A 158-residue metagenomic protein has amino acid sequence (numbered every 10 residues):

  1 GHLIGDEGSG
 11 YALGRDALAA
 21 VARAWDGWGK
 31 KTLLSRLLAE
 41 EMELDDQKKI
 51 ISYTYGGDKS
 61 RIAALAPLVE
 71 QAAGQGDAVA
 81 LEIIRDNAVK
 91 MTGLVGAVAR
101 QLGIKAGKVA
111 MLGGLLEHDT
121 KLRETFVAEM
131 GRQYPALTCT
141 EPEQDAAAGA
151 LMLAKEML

Functional and structural regions predicted by a protein language model:
G1-G29: Glycine-rich phosphate-binding loop of actin/hexokinase-like ATP-binding domains
A19-L158: ATP-binding/phosphotransfer module of carbohydrate and carboxylate kinases, centering on a glycine-rich
